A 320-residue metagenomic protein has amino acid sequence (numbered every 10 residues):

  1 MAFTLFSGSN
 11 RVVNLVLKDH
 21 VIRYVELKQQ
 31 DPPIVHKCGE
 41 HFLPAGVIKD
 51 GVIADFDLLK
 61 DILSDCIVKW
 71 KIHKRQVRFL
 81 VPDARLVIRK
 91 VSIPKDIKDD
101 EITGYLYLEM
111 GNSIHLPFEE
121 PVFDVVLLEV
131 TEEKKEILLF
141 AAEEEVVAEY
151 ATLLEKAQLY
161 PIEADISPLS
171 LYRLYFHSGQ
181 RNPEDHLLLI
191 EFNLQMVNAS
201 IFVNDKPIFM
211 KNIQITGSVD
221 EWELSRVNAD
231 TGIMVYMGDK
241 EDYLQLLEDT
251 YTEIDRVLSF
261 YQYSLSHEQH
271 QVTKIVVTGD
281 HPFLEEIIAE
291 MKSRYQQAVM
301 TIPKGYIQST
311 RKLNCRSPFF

Functional and structural regions predicted by a protein language model:
M1-E109, E133, A148-A151, Q158: Non-catalytic, solvent-exposed interaction/assembly segments
V13-N14, D19-K37, F79, T131-D239: Small-residue (GG/TT-enriched) beta-loop-alpha framework at ligand/catalytic clefts
L58-W70, Y175, N182-D185, Y261: Phosphate-interacting basic helix/loop segments used at nucleotide- and nucleic-acid interfaces
I72-A84, L154, E163, L265-D280: Short glycine-rich phosphate-binding loop at a beta-alpha junction
Q76, L80-S178, K304-Q308: Active-site neighborhood for divalent-cation/phosphate handling
T216-V272, D280-P282: Adenine-nucleotide phosphate-binding core of ATP-dependent small-molecule kinases
Q269-Q297: Glycine-rich phosphate-binding loops at beta-strand->alpha-helix junctions
M300-F320: Glycine-rich phosphate-binding/hydrolytic loop that grips phosphoryl groups
